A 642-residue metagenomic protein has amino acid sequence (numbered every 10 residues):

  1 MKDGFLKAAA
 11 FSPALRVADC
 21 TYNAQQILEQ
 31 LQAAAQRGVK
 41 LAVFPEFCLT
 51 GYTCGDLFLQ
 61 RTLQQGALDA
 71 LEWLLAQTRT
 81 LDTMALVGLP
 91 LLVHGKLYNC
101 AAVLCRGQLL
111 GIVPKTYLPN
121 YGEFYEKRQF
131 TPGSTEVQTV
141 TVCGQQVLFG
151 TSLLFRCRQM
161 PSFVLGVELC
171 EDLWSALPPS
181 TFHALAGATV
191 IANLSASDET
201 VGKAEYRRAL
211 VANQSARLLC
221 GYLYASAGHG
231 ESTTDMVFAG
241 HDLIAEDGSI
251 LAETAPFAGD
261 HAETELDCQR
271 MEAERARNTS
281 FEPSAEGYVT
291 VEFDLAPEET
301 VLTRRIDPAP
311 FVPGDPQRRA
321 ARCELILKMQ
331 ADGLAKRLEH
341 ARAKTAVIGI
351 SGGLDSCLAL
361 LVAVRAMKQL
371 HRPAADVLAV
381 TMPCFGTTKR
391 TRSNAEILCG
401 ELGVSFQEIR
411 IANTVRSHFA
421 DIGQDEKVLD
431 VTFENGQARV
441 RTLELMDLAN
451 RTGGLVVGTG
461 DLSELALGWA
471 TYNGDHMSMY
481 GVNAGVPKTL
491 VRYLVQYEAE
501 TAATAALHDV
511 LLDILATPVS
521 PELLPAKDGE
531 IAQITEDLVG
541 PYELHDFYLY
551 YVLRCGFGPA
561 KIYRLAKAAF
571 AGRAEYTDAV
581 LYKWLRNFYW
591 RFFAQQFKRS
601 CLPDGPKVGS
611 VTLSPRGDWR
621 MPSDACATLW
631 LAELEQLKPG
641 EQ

Functional and structural regions predicted by a protein language model:
M1-V347, R365-A374, E401, F406: Enzyme catalytic cores with a strong preference for nitrogen-chemistry domains
N23, P161-F163, L219-C220, S232 (+4 more regions): ATP/NTP-dependent adenylation/nucleotidyl-transfer catalytic domains that generate, transfer, or process NMP-activated
